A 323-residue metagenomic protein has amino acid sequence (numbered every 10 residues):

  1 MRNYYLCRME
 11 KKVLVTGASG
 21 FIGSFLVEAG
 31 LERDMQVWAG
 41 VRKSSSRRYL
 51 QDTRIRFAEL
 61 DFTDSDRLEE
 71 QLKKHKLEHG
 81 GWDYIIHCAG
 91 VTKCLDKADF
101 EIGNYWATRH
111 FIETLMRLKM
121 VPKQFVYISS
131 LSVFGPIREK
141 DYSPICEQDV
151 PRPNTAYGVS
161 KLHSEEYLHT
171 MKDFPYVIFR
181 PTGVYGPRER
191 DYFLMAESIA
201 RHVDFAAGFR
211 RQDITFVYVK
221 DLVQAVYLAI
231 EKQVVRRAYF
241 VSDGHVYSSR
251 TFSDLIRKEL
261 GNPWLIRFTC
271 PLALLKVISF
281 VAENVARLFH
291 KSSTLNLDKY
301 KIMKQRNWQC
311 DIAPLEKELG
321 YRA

Functional and structural regions predicted by a protein language model:
V13-R33: N-terminal Rossmann NAD(P)H-binding glycine-rich loop of SDR-like oxidoreductase domains
L60-Y105, H110, P136: NAD(P)H-binding glycine-rich loop region in Rossmannoid oxidoreductase-like domains and their noncatalytic homologs
I102, R138-G183, D204-G208: Catalytic helix-loop patch of NAD(P)-dependent Rossmann-fold dehydrogenases
H110-A156: Conserved Rossmann-fold NAD(P)-dependent oxidoreductase catalytic core, especially the SDR/UDP-sugar
F134, V177-L194: Flexible, glycine-rich beta-alpha linker
V159, H163-S164, E189-L194, G208-I230 (+1 more regions): Substrate-positioning beta->alpha
A229-T294, I312: Mid/C-terminal beta-alpha module of Rossmann-like enzyme folds, strongest in SDR-family dehydrogenases/epimerases
Y247, L255, K291-A323: C-terminal amphipathic/interface module of NAD(P)-dependent oxidoreductases and related NAD-binding regulators
